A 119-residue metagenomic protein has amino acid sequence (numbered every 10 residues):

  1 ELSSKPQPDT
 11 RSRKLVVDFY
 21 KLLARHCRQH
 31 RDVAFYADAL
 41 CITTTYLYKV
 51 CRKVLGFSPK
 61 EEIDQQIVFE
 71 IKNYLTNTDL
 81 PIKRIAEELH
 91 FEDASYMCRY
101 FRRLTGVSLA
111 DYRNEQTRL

Functional and structural regions predicted by a protein language model:
E1-K5, F19-D32, V50-C51, L55 (+3 more regions): Basic, amphipathic alpha-helical hairpins
E1-Y46, P59, N114-L119: Inter-domain helical "communication" segments and dimerization helices that couple sensory or membrane-embedded modules
L40, L89-H90, F101: Core residues of bacterial helix-turn-helix
T44, I82, D93, S108-L109: Residue-level detector of short coil/turn "hinge" positions at structural boundaries
L47, Y96-M97, F101: Short hydrophobic/aromatic patch on the recognition helix
V54-S95, N114-L119: Terminal helix-turn-helix DNA-binding modules in bacterial transcription factors
R99-L119: …primarily DNA-binding HTH/wHTH and HhH modules…
